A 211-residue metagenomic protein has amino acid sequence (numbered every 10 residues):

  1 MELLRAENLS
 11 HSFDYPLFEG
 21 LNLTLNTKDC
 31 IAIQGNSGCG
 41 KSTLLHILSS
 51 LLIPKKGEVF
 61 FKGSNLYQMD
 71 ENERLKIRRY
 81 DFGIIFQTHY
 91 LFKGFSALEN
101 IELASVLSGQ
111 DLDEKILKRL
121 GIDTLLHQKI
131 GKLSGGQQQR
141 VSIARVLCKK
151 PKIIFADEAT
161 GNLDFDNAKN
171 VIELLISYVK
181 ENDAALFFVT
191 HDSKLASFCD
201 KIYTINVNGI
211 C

Functional and structural regions predicted by a protein language model:
S49: Helix-to-loop junction immediately C-terminal to a conserved catalytic motif
G57-N65: Conserved ABC transporter NBD signature motif
N65, Q110-L125, E173: Conserved ABC ATPase "signature" region
L66-G83: ABC ATPase NBD coupling module
K129-L133, Q137-Q139: Conserved ABC ATPase signature
K150: Conserved catalytic motifs of ABC-family nucleotide-binding domains
I154-D157: Catalytic Walker B motif of ABC-type/P-loop ATPase nucleotide-binding domains
